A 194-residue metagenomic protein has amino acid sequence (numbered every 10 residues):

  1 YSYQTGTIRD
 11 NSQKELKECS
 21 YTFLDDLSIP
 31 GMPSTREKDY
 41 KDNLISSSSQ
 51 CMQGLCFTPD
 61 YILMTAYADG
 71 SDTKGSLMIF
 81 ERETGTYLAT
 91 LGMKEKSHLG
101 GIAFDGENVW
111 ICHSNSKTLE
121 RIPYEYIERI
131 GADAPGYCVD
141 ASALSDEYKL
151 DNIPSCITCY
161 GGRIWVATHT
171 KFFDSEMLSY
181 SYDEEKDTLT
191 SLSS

Functional and structural regions predicted by a protein language model:
Y1-D42: Sequence/structural signature of beta-propeller modules and their immediately flanking N-terminal secretory/stalk
P30-T73: Beta-strand-rich domains and repeat architectures in extracellular enzymes and scaffolds, especially beta-propellers
N43-S47, L91-E95, S145-L150, S194: Surface loop/turn motifs at the tips and blade-to-blade linkers of beta-strand repeat domains
Q53-G54, G101, C156: Conserved beta-strand position repeated once per blade in WD40 beta-propeller domains
F57, L63-D72, I111-S116, V166-K171: Conserved beta-strand positions in repeat-built beta-propeller and related beta-rich domains
P59-Y61, G106-E107, G161-R163: Short coil/turn segments that connect the beta-strands within blades of beta-propeller domains
S71-M78, K117-Y126, F172-S181: Structural motif
I122-P135, L178-L192: Short loop/turn segments immediately following beta-strands, especially the blade-tip and inter-blade linker loops
